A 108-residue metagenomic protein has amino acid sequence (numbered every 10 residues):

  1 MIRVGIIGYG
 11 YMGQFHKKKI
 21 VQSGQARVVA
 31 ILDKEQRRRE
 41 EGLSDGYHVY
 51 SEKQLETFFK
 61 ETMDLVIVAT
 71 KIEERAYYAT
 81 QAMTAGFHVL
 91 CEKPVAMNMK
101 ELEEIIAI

Functional and structural regions predicted by a protein language model:
M1-D45: N-terminal Rossmann-like dinucleotide-binding module
R3, I106-A107: Residues marking helix boundaries in flexible regions
G24-A26, L102, I108: Residue-level signature of transmembrane alpha-helix interfaces in integral membrane proteins
L32-K34, G42, G46, I67 (+2 more regions): Recognition helices and adjacent regulatory flanks at domain boundaries
V49-I106: Beta-loop-alpha module in the N-terminal Rossmann-like domain of NAD(P)-dependent dehydrogenases, especially those
